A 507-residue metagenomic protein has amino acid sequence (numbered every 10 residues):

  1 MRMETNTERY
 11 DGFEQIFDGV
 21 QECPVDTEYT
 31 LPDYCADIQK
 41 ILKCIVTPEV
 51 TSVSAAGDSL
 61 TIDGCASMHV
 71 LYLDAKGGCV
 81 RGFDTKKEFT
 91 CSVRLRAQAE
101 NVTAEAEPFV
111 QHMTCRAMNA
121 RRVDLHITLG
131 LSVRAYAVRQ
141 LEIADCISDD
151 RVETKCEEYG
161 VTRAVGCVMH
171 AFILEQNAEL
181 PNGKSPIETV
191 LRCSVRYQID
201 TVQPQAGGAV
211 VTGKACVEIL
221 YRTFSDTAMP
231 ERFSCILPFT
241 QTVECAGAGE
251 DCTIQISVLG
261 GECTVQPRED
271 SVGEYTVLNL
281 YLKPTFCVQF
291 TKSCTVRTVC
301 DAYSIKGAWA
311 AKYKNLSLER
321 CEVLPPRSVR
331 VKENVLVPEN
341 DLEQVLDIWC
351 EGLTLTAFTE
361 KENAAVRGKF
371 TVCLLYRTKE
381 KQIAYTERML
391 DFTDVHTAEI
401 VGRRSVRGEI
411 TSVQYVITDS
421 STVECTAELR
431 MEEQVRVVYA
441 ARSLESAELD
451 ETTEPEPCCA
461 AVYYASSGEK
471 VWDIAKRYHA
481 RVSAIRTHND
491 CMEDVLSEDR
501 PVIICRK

Functional and structural regions predicted by a protein language model:
M1-P455: Interfacial loop/beta elements and low-complexity acidic/Ser/Thr-rich segments of macromolecular assembly/processing
S52, T201, A460-A461, V471 (+1 more regions): Residues at structural and domain junctions
E448-Y464, E469: Strongly charged, low-complexity linkers/loops
A465, V471-R477, V482-T487: Short alpha-helical segments in extracytoplasmic peptidoglycan/chitin-binding modules and envelope-associated proteins
A480-K507: Extracellular LysM carbohydrate-binding repeats and other cell-envelope/extracellular binding modules
